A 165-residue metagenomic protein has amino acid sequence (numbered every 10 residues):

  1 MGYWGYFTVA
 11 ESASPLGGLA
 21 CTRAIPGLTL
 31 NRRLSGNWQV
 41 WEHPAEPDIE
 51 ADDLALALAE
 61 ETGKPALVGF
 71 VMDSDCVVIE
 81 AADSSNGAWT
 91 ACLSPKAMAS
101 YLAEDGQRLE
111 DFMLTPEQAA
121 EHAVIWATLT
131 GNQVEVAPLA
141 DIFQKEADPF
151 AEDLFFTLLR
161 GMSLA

Functional and structural regions predicted by a protein language model:
M1-S35: Short, extreme N-terminal segment that most often corresponds to the first beta-strand
T8, T22, T29, T62 (+4 more regions): Residue-identity detector for threonine
A20-T22, F70, Y101: Generic alpha-helix signal with a bias toward terminal, lower-confidence helices and secondary-structure junctions
I25-A97: Short, intrinsically disordered low-complexity segments
A97-A165: Long, compositionally biased intrinsically disordered terminal regions
